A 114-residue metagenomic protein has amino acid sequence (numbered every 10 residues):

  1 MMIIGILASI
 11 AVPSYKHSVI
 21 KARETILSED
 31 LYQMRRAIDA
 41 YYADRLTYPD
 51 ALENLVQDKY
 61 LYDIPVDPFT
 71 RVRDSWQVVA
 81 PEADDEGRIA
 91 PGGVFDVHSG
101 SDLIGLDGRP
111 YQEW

Functional and structural regions predicted by a protein language model:
M1-M2, I26, Q57-Y62: Short, charged low-complexity linear motifs
M1-Y15: N-terminal single-pass transmembrane signal-anchor helix
S14-L31: Aliphatic-rich helix starts adjacent to a transmembrane/signal segment
Y32-W114: Low-complexity, acidic interaction segments enriched in glycine
